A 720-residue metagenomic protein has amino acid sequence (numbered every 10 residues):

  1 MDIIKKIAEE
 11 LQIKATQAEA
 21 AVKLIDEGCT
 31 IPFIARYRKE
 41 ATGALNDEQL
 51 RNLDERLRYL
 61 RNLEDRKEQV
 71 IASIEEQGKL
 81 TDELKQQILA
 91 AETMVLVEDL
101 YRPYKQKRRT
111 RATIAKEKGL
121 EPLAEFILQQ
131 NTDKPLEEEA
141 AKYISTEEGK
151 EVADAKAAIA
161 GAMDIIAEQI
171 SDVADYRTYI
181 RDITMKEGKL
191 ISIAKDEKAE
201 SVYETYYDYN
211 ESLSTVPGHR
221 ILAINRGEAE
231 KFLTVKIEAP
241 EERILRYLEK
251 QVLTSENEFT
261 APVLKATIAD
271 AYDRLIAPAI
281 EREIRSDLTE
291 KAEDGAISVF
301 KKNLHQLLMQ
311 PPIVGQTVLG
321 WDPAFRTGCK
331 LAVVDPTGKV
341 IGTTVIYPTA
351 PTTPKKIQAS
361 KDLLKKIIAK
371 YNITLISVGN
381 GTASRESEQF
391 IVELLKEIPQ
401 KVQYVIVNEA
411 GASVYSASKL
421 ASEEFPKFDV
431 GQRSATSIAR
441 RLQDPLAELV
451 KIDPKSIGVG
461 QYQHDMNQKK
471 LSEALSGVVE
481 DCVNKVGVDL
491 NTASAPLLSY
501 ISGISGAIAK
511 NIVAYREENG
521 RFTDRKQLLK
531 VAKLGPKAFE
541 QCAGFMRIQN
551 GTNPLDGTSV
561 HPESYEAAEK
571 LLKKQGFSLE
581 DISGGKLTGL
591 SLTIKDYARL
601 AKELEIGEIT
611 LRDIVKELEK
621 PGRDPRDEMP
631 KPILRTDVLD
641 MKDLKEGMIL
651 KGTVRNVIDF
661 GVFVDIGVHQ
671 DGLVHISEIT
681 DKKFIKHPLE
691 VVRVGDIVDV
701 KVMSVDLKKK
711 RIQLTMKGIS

Functional and structural regions predicted by a protein language model:
M1-E19, D26: Generic start-of-chain signal for non-secretory N-termini
I3, E55, R61-K79, L89 (+5 more regions): Long, highly charged, low-complexity intrinsically disordered interaction regions that mediate electrostatic DNA/RNA
K23-D26, P103, I114-E117, A223-G227 (+15 more regions): Replace "in large, NTP-powered and nucleic-acid-processing enzymes" with "in large, NTP-powered factors and other
Y37-K39, P240, P323, P336-T337 (+10 more regions): Short, ordered loop/turn segments at secondary-structure junctions
Q49-N52, L63, E68-S73, Q77-G320 (+2 more regions): Duplex nucleic acid-engaging cores and interfaces of nucleic-acid transaction enzymes
S73, Q87, E98-Y101, G227-P240 (+4 more regions): Structured, non-catalytic alpha/beta "coupling" segments that mediate domain-domain communication and provide generic
R181-L190, W321-F325, G381-E386, V407-V414 (+5 more regions): A glycine-rich phosphate-binding loop feature that marks nucleotide/adenosyl-phosphate handling sites
G551-T552, D556-S720: Single-stranded RNA-binding regions, centering on S1/OB-family and related RNA-binding modules
